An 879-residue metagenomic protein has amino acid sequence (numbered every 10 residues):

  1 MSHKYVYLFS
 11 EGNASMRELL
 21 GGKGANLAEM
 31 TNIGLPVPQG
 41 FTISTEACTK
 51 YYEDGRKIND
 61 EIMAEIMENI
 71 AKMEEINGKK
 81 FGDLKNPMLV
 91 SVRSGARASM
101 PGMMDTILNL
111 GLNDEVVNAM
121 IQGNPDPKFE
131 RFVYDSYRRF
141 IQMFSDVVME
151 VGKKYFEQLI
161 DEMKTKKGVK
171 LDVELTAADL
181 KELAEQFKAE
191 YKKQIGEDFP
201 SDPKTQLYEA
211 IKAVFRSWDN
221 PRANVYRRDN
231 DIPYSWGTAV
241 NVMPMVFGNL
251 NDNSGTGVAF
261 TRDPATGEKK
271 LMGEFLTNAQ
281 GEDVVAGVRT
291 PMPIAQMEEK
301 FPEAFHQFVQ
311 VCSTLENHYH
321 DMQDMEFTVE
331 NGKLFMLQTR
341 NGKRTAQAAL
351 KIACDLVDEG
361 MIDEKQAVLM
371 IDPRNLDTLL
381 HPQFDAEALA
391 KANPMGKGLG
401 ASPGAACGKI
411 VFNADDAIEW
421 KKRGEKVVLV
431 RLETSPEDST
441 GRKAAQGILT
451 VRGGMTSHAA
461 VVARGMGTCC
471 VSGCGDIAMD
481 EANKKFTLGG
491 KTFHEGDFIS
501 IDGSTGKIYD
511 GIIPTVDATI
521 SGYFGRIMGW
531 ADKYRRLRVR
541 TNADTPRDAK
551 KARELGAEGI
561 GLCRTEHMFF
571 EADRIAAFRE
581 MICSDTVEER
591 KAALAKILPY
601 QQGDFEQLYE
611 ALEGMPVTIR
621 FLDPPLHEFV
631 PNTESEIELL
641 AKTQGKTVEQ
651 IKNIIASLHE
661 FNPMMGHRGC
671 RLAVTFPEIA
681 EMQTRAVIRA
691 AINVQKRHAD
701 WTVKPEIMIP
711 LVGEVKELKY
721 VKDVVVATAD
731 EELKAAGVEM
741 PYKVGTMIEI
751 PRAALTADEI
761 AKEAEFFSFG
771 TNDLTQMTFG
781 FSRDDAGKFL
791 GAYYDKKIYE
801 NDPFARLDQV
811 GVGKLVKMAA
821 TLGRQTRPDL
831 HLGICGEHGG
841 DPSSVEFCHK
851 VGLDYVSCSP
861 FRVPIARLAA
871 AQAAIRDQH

Functional and structural regions predicted by a protein language model:
M1-A392, E425-V428, S435-T440, Q446 (+10 more regions): Nucleotide/phosphate-binding sheet-loop regions of phosphoryl- and nucleotidyl-transfer enzymes
F41, V451-G453, S472-G475, C563 (+2 more regions): Short beta->alpha connector loops at strand-helix junctions that form conserved, small/polar/Pro-enriched
R93, I520, W530-H879: Conserved alpha/beta-domain cores
N241, V411, V428-V430, L449 (+3 more regions): Structural motif
G332, L337-T339, H494-N542, D548: C-terminal domain-closing interface element
K333-F335, S435-K443, G447-L449, M455-V462 (+6 more regions): Glycine-rich phosphate/ribose-binding loops and adjacent secondary-structure elements that form binding surfaces
M361-A445, I508, I512-I513, F524 (+2 more regions): Protease-associated
